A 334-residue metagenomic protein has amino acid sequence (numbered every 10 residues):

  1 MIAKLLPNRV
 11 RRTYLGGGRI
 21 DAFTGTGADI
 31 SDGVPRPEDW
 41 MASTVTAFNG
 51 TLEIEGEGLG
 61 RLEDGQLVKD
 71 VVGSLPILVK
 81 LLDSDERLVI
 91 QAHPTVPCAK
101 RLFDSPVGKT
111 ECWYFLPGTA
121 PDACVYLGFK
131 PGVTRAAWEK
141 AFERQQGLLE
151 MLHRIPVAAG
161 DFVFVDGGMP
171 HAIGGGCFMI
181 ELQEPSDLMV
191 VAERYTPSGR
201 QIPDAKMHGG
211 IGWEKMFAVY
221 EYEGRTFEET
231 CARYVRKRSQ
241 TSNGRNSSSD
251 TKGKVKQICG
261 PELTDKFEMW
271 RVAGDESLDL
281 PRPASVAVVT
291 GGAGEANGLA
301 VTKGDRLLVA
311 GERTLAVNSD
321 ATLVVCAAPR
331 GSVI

Functional and structural regions predicted by a protein language model:
M1-T134, Y195-R245, M269, G331: Transition-metal
S74, L82-R87, T95, G118-P121 (+3 more regions): Ligand-binding loop in jelly-roll beta-barrel domains
K140-L148, T290-E295: Short, structured beta-strand/loop micro-motifs enriched in basic residues and often containing a Trp
F142-V191: Loop-centered beta-sheet repeat module
L152-F164, E295-L315: Short acidic-glycine-tyrosine-enriched beta hairpin
K266-V272: A surface-exposed beta-alpha-beta supersecondary segment
G274-L280: Surface-exposed ligand/attachment interfaces on beta-rich extracellular proteins
A287: Structured binding elements
